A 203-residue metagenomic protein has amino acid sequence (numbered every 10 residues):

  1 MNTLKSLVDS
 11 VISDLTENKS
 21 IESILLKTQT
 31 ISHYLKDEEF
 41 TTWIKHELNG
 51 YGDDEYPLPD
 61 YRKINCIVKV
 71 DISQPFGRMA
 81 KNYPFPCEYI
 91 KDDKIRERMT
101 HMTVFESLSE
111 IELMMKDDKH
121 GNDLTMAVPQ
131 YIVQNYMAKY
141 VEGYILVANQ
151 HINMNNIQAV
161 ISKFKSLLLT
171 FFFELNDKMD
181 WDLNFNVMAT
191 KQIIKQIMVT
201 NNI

Functional and structural regions predicted by a protein language model:
M1-L25: N-terminal alpha-helical "arm" segments
N2, T16-K19, L35, M99-M102 (+4 more regions): Alpha-helix boundary/N-cap detector
S10, S23, K27-T30, K163 (+2 more regions): Charged, amphipathic alpha-helical oligomerization/scaffolding segments
E17-P75: N-terminal interaction modules that seed assembly of large macromolecular complexes
D54-F105: Heme-based O2/NO sensor domains and their adjacent alpha-helical segments, primarily globin folds but also including
R96-N153: Short acidic, glycine/tyrosine-flanked loop/strand segments centered on an H-E-D-like triad
G143-K191: Extended, non-transmembrane interaction/recognition domains
F185-I203: Long, low-complexity intrinsically disordered regions enriched in small/polar and proline/glycine residues
